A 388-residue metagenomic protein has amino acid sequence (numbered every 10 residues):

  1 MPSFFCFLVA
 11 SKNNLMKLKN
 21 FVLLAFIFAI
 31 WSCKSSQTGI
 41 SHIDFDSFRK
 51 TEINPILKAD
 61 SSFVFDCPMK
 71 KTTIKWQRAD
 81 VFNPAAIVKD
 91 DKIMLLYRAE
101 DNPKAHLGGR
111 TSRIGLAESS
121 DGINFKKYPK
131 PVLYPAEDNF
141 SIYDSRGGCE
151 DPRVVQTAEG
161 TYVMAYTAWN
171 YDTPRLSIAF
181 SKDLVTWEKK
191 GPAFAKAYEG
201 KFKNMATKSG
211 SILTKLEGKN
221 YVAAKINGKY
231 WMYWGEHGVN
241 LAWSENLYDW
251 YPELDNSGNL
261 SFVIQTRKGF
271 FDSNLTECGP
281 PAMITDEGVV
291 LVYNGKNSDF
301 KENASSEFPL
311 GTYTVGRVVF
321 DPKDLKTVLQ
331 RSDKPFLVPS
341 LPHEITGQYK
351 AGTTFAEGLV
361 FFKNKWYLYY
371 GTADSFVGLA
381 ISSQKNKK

Functional and structural regions predicted by a protein language model:
M1-G39: Bacterial Sec-dependent N-terminal signal peptides
S3, C33-G147, V155-N274, M283-Y349 (+1 more regions): Beta-rich carbohydrate-recognition and catalytic domains
T353-T354: Low-complexity, glycine/alanine/valine/leucine- and proline-rich hydrophobic stretches
